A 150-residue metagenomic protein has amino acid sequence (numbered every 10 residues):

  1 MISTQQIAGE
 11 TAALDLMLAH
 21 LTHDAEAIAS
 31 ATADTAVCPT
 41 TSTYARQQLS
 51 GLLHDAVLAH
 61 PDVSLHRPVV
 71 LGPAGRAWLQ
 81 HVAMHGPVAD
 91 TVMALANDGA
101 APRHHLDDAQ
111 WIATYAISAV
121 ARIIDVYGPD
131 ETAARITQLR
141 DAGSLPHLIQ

Functional and structural regions predicted by a protein language model:
M1-Q150: C-terminal-biased regions
